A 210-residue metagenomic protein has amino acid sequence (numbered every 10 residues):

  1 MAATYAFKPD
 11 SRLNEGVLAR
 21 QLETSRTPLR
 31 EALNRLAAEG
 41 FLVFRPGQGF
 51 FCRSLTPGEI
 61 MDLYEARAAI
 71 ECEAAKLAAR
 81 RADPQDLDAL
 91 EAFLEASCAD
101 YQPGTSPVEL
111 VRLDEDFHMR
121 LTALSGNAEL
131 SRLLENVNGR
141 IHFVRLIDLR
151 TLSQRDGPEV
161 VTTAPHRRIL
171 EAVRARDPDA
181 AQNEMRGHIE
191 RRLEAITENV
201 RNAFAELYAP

Functional and structural regions predicted by a protein language model:
M1-R80, E129, T197-P210: Short linear motifs at protein or domain termini
S11, F44-R45, D114, V161-T163: Short, flexible turn/loop "capping" segments at secondary-structure junctions
T56-P57, L149-L152: Short alpha-helical transmembrane interface motifs in multi-pass membrane proteins
E73, P84-D148, A164-A172, A180-R192: Conserved amphipathic alpha-helical segments that form helical-bundle/coiled-coil interaction surfaces
Q154-P158: Solvent-exposed loop and edge beta-strand segments that line ligand/cofactor-binding and catalytic clefts
P178-P210: C-terminal effector-binding regulatory domain of bacterial HTH transcription factors
